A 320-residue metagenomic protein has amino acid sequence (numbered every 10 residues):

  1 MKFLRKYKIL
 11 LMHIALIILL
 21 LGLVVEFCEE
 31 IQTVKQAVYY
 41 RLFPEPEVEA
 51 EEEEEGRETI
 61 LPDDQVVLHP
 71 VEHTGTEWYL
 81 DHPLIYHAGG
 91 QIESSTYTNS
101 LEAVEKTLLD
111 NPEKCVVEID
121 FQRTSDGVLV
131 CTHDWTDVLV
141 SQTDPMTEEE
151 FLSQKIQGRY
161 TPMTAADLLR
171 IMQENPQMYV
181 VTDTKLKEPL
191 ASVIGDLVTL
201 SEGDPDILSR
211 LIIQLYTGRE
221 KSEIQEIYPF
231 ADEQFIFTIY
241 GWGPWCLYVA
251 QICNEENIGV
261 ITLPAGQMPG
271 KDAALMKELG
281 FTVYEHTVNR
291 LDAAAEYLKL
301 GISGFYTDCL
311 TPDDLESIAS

Functional and structural regions predicted by a protein language model:
F3-S320: Phosphate-group recognition and catalysis centered on beta-loop-alpha active-site segments
